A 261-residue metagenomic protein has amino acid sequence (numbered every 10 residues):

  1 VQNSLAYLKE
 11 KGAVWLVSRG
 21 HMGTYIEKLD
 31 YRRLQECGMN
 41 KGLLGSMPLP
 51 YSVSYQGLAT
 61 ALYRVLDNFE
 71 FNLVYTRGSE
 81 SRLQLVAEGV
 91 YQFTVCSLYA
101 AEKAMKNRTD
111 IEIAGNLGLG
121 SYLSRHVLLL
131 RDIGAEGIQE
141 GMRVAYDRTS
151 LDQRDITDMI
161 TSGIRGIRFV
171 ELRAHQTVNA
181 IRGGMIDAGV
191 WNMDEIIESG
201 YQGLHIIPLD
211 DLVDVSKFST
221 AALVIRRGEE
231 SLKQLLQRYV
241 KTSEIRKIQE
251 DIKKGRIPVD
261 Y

Functional and structural regions predicted by a protein language model:
V1-S81, V215-K217, G228-Y261: N-terminal hydrophobic or amphipathic helices and topogenic motifs
V14-L16, Y91, I186: Conserved hydrophobic residue
D30-Y31, A114-D132, Q202-R238, P258-V259: Periplasmic-binding protein-like
G45-D155: Mid-protein regulatory/catalytic core that forms ligand/cofactor-binding pockets and protein-protein interaction
F69, D110-I113, G163-F169, Q202-L209: Active-site regions of enzymes building and remodeling cell-envelope glycoconjugates
L73-L85, R168-R182: Short helix-initiation/N-cap motifs at beta->coil->alpha
V95-R108, N179-L209: A ligand-binding cleft/hinge motif common to bilobed small-molecule-binding domains
Q139-T177: C-terminal regulatory
